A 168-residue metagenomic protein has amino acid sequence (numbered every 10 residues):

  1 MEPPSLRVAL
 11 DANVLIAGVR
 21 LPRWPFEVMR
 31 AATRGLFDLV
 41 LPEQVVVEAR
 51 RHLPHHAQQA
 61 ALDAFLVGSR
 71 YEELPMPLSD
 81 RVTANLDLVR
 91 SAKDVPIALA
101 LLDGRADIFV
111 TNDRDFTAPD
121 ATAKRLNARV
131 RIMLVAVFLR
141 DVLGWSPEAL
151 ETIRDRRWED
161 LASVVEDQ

Functional and structural regions predicted by a protein language model:
M1-S5: Small, basic N-terminal interaction modules of short regulatory proteins
R7-L10, R20-P54: PIN/NYN-family metal-dependent endoribonuclease catalytic core
A9-L10, I16, V110: Short hydrophobic beta-strand that contains or immediately precedes a catalytic carboxylate
V14-L15, V45, P96-I97, D115-F116 (+1 more regions): Alpha-helix capping/helix-boundary segments
P25-V28, A57-Q58, L126-A128: Glycine-rich, phosphate-binding/catalytic loops in enzymes
E43-A84, R156-D167: PIN-domain endoribonuclease scaffold, especially VapC-family toxins
E73-F109, R114-A123: Active-site neighborhoods of divalent-metal-dependent phosphate/nucleic-acid chemistry enzymes
R114-Q168: Acidic, PIN/NYN-like endoribonuclease modules and their adjacent C-terminal/linker elements
